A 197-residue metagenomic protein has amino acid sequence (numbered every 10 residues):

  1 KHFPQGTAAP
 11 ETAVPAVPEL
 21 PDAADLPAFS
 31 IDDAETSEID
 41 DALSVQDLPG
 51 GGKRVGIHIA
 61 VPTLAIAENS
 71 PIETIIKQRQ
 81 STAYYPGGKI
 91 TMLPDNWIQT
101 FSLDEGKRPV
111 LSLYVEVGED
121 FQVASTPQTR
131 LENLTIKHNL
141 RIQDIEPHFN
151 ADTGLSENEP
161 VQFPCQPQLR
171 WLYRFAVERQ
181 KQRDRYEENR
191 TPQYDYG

Functional and structural regions predicted by a protein language model:
K1-F3: Boundary/activation segment at the start of structured domains
A9-G197: Electropositive polyanion-binding surfaces
